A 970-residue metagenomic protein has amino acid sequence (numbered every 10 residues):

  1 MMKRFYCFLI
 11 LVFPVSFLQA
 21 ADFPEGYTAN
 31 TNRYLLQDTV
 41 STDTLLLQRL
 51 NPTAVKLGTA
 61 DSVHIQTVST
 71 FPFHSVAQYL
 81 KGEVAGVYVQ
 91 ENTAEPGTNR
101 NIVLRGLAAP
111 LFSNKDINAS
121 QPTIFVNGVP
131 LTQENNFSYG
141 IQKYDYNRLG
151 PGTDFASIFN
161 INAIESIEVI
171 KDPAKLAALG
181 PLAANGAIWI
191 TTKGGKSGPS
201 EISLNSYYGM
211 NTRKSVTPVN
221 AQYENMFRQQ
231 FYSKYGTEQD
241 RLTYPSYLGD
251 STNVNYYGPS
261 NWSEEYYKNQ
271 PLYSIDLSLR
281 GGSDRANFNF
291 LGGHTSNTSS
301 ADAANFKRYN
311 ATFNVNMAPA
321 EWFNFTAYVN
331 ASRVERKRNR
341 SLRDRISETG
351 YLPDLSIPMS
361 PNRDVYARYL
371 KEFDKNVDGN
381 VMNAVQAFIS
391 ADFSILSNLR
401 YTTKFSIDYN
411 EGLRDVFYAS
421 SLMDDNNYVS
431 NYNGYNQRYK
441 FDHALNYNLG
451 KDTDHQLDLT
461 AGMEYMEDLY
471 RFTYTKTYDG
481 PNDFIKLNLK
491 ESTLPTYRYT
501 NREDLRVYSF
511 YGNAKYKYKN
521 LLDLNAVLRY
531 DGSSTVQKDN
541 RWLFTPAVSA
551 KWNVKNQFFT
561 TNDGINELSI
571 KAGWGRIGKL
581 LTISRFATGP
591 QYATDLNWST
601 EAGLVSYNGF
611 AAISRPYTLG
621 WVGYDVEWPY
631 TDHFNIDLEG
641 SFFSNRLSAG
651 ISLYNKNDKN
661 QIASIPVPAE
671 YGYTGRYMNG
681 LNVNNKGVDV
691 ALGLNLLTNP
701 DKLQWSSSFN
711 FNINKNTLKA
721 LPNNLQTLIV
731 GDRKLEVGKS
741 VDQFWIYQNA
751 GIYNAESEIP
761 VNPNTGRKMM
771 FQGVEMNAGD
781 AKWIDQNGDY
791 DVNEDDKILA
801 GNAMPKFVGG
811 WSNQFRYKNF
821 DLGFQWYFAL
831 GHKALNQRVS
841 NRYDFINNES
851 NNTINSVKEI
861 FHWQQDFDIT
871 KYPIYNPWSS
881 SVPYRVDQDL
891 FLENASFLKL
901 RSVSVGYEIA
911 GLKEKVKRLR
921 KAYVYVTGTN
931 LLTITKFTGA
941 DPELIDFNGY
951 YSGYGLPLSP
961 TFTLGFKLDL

Functional and structural regions predicted by a protein language model:
A21-S69, A77: Short, acidic, small-residue-rich periplasmic hinge/interaction motif at the N-terminus of Gram-negative outer-membrane
T53-T59, E83-G86, E95-R100, P110-T123 (+10 more regions): Residues embedded in well-ordered regular secondary structure
K56-E83, Q90-E95, V103-F112, V126 (+5 more regions): Short, polar/charged loop or turn motifs at beta-strand boundaries
L80, V87, I167-E168, I188-I190 (+1 more regions): Non-catalytic regulatory/gating segments with a bias toward low-complexity or hydrophobic composition
A109, N136, K143-Y144, P151-G195 (+18 more regions): Outer-membrane beta-barrel proteins
N205-S206, N211-N253, F586-A587, A593-S599 (+4 more regions): Conserved small-residue
S251-T252, S533, A829-Y923, G928: Extracytoplasmic gating/loop element in the C-terminal half of outer-membrane beta-barrel translocons and assembly
N314-F323, Y328-R333, R363-Y418, N427-I746 (+2 more regions): Extracellular/periplasmic, surface-exposed regions of secreted and cell-surface proteins
